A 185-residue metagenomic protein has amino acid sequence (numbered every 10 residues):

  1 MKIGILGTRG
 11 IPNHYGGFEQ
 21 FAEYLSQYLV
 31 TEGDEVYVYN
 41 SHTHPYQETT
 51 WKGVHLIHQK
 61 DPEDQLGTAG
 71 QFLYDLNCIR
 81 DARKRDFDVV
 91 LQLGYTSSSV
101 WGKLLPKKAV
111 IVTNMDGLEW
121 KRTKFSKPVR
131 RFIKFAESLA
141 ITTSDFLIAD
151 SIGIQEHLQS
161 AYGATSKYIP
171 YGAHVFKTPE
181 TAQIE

Functional and structural regions predicted by a protein language model:
T8-H14, Y28-L66, G153-Q159: N-terminal strand-loop element at the rim of the active site of nucleotide-sugar-dependent glycosyltransferases
G17-L29, C78: Short amphipathic alpha-helix
K52-R80, T123-V129: A short, charged, and often flexible helix/loop element on the N-terminal side of the glycosyltransferase catalytic
D61, G102, K108-L139, K167: Acceptor-binding helix/loop patch of EC 2.4 sugar-transfer enzymes, predominantly nucleotide-sugar-dependent
G70-R83, F87-D116: An aromatic- and histidine-rich active-site surface loop
R80-R83, V129-L147: Membrane-proximal helix-turn-helix segments that form the acceptor-binding/catalytic region of lipid-linked
K124, A173-E185: Acidic anion/phosphate-binding donor-loop and adjacent secondary structure in glycosyltransferase catalytic cores
A140-Y168, A173-T178: A short, active-site helix/loop in glycosyltransferases that binds the activated sugar's phosphate group
